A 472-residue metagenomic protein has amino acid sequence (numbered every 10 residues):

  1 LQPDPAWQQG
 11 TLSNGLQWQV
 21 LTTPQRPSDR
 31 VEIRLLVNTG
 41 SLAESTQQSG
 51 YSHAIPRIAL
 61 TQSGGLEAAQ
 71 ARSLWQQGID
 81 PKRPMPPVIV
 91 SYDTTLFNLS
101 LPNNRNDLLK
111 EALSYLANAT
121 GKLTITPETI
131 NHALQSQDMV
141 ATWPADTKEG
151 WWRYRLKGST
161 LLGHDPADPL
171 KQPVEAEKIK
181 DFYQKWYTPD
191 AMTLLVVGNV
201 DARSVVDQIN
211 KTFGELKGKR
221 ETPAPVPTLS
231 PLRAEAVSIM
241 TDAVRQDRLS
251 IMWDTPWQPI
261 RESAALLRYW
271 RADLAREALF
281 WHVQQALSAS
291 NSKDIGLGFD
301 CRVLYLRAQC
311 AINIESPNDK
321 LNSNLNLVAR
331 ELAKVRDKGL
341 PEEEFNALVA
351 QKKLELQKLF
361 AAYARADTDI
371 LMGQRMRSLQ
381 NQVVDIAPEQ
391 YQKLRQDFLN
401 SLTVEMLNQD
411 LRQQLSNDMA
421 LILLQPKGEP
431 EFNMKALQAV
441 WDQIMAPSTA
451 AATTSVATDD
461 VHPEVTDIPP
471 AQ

Functional and structural regions predicted by a protein language model:
L1-P24, S28-V31, T193-L195, D201-P256 (+7 more regions): Proteolytic maturation boundary segments
T11, R26-S28, V88-D93, D181-D190 (+4 more regions): Short, flexible turn/loop "capping" segments at secondary-structure junctions
G15, L35, H53-A54, F97 (+10 more regions): Buried hydrophobic packing residues in well-ordered domains
V20, V37-S45, I55-S63, T95-N106 (+9 more regions): Second-shell loop/turn segments in exported
V31, H53, D93, Y187-T188 (+4 more regions): Short acidic (Asp/Glu) and glycine-rich catalytic loops that position anionic groups and cofactors
E32-S100, D146, L161-P166, E277-R307: M16/MPP (pitrilysin/insulinase) zinc-metallopeptidase core fold and M16-derived inactive scaffolds
R72-F182, T228, N326-R330, D337-M372: Acidic/histidine-enriched segments that form metal/cofactor-coordinating and catalytic pocket/exosite environments
A265-E342: Structured mid-domain segments that build the active-site/substrate or prosthetic-cofactor binding neighborhood
